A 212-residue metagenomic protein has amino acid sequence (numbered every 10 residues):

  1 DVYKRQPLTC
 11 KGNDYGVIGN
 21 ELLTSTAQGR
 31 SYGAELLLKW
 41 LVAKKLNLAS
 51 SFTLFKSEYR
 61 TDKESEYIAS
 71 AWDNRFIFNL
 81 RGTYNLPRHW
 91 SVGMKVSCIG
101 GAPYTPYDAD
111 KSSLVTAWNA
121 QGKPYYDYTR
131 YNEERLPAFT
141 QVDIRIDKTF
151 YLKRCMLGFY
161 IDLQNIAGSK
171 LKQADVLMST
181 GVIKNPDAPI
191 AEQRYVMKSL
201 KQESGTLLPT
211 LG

Functional and structural regions predicted by a protein language model:
D1-K4, C98-G122, P137-Q141, K148-G212: C-terminal beta-signal and adjacent terminal beta-strands/loops of Gram-negative outer-membrane beta-barrel proteins
Y3, L54, D73, N79 (+2 more regions): Intrinsically disordered, low-complexity sequence elements enriched in Ser/Thr/Gly/Pro
L8-P106: Gram-negative outer-membrane beta-barrel transporters
T9, T26, N119-A120, E133 (+1 more regions): Generic detection of intrinsically disordered/low-complexity segments and helix-coil linkers/edges
G16-L23, T61-S65, P124-Y131, Q193-S199: Extracytoplasmic loops and strand-loop junctions of Gram-negative outer membrane beta-barrel proteins
I18, T26-R30, S70-N74, N132-T140 (+2 more regions): Short sequence motifs at beta-strands and strand-loop junctions characteristic of Gram-negative outer-membrane
A27, K39, T83-N85, R135-P137 (+2 more regions): Sterically constrained small-residue positions within well-ordered secondary structures of folded domains
